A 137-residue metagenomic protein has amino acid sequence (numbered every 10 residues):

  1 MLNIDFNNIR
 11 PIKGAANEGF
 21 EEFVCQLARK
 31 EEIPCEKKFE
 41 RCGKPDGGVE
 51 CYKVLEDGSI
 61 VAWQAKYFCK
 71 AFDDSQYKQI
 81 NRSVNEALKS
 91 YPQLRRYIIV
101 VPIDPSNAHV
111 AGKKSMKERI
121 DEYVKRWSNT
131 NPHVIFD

Functional and structural regions predicted by a protein language model:
M1-D137: Mixed-charge (Asp/Glu-Lys/Arg
